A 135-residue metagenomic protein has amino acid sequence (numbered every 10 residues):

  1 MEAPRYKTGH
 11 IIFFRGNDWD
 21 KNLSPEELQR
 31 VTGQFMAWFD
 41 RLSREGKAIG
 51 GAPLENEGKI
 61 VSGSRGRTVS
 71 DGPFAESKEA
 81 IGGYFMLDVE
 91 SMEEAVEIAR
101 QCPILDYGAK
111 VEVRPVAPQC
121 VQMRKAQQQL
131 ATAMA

Functional and structural regions predicted by a protein language model:
M1-A135: Conserved, structured core segments of small domains
